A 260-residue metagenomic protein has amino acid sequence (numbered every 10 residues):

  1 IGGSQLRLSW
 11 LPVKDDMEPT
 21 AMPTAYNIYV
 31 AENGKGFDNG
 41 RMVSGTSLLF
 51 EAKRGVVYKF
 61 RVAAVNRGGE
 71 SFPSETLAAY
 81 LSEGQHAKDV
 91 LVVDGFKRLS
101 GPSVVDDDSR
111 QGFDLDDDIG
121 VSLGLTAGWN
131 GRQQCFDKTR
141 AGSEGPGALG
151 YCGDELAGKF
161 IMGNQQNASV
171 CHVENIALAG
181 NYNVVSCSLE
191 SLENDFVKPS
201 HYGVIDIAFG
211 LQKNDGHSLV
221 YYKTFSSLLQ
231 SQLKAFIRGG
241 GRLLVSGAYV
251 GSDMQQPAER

Functional and structural regions predicted by a protein language model:
I1-A21, R54, R67-K88: Pro/Thr/Ser/Gly-rich low-complexity, intrinsically disordered linker/stalk tracts
V13-N39: Extracellular low-complexity, O-glycosylation-prone stalks/linkers
P19, R98-V104, D215, D253: Short, solvent-exposed loop/turn elements at domain surfaces
K35-M42, E70-P73: Tryptophan-centered short beta-strand motifs
V43-L49: Short S/T/G- and acidic-enriched coil/turn segments that sit immediately N-terminal to beta-strands in beta-sandwich
L49-G69: Beta-strand-rich modules
E75-V204, A208-L211: Aromatic-Pro/Gly-enriched surface loop or interdomain linker that acts as a lid/target-recognition segment
L211-R260: A glycine-rich, often tryptophan-bearing local segment used as a flexible ligand/cofactor-contacting loop or short
